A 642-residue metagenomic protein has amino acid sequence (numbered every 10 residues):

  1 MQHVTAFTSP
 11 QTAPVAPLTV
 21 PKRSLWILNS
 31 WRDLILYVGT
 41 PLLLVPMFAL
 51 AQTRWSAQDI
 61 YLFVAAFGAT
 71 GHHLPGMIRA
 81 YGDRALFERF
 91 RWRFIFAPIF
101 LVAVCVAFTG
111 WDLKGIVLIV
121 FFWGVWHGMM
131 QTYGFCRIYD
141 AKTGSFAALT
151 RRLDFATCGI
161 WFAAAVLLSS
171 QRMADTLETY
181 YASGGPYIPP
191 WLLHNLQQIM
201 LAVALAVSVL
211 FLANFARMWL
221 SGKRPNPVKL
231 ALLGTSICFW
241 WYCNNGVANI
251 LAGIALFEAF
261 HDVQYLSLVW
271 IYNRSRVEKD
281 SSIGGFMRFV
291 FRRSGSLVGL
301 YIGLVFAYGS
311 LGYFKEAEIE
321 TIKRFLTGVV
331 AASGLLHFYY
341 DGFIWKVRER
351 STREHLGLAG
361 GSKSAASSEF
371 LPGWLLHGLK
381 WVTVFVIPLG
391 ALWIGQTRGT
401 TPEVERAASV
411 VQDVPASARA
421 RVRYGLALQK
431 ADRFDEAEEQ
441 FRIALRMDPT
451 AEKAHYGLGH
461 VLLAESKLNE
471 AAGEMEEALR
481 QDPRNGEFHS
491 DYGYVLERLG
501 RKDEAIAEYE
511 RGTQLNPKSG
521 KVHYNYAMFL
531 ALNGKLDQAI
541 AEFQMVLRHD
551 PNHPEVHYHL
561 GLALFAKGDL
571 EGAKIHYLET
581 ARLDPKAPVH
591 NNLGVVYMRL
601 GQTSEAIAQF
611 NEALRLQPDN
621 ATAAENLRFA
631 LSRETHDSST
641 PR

Functional and structural regions predicted by a protein language model:
R89, V106-Q197: Membrane-interface helix-loop-helix junctions at boundaries between adjacent transmembrane segments
D413, M447, Q481, L515 (+3 more regions): Structural marker of alpha-solenoid helical repeat scaffolds
A418-R419, E452-K453, G486-E487, G520-K521 (+7 more regions): Helix-start (N-cap) detector for alpha-helical repeat units in TPR-like alpha-solenoids, especially tetratricopeptide
K430, A464-E465, R498-L499, L532-N533 (+3 more regions): Register position in tetratricopeptide repeats
